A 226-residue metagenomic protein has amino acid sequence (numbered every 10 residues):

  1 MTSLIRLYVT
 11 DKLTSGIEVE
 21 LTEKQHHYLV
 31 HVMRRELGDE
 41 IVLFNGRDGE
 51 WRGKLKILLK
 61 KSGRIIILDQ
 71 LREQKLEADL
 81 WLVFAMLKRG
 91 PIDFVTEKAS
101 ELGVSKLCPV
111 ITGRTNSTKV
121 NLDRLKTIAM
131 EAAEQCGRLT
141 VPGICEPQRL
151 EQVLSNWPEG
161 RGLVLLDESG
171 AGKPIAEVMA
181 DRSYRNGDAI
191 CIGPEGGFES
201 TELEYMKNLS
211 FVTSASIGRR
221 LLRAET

Functional and structural regions predicted by a protein language model:
M1-E73, D123: N-terminal positively charged helical leader segments and presequences
K12, Q70, T112-T115, R219: Short, ordered loop/turn segments at secondary-structure junctions
R72-L165: RNA substrate-binding interface of SAM-dependent RNA methyltransferases
V153-E159, A176-S183: Short amphipathic alpha-helix with an adjacent loop that forms part of the alpha/beta core around
G162-L163, R185-C191: Residue-level preference for the first positions of well-ordered beta-strands
D188-Y205: A C-terminal functional module that forms or caps the active site or interfaces directly with catalytic machinery
S200-T226: Structured adenosyl-cofactor binding patch, chiefly the S-adenosyl-L-methionine
